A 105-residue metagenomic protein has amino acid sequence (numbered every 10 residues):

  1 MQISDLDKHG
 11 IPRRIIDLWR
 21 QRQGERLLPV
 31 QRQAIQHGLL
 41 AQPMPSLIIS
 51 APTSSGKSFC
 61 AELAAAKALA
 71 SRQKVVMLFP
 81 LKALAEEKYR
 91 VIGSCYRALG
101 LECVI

Functional and structural regions predicted by a protein language model:
M1-I105: N-terminal helicase ATP-binding lobe
